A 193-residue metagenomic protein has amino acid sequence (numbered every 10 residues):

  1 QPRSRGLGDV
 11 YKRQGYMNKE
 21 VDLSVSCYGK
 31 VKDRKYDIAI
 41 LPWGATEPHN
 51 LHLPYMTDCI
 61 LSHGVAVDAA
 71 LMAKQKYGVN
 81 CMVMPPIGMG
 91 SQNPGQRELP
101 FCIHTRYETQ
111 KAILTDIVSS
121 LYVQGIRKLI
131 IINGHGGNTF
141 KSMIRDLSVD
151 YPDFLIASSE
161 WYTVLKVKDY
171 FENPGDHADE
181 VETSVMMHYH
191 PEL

Functional and structural regions predicted by a protein language model:
Q1-Q14: Single conserved hydrophobic/aromatic residue that forms the stacking wall/gate of nucleotide- or nucleobase-binding
R13-P54: Active-site and ligand/interface coordination hotspots across diverse enzymes and nucleic-acid-associated assemblies
K19, M89-V181: Active-site histidine-anchored catalytic micro-motif
D33-W43, V79-S91: Short coil-to-beta-strand
H52, M56, Y77-V79, R97: Extended amphipathic ligand-handling, pore-lining, and cofactor/metal-binding catalytic surfaces
D58-L71: Short catalytic helix/loop segments, enriched in acidic residues and glycine and frequently bearing histidine
M72-V79, S148-F154: Short helix-capping segments at alpha-helix termini
D176-S184, H188-L193: Domain-level recognition of soluble alpha/beta enzyme cores, biased toward histidine phosphatases/phosphomutases
